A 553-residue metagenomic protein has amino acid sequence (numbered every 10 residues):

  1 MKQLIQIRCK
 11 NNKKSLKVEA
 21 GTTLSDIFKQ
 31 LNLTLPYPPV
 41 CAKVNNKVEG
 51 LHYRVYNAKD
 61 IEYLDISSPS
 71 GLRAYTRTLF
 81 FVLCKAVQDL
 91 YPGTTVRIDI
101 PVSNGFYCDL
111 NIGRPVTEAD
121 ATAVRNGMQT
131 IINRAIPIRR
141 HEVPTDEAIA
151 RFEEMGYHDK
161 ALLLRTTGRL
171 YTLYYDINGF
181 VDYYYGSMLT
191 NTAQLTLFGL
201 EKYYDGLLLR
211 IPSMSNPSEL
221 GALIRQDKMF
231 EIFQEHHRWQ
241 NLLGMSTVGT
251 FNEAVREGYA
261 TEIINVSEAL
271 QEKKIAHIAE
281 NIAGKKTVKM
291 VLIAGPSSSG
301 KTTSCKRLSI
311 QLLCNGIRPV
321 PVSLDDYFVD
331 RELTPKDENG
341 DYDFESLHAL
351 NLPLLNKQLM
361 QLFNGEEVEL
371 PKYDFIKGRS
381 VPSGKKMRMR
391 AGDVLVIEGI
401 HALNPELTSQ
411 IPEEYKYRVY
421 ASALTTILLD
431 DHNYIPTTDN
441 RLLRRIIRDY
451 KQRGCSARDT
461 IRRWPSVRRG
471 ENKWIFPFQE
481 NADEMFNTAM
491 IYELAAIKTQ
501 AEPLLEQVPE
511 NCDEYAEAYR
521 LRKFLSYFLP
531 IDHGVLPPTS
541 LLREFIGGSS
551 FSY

Functional and structural regions predicted by a protein language model:
Y53-L72, T95-K273, I278, I282-K285: Auxiliary tRNA-acceptor-end handling modules of aminoacyl-tRNA synthetases
K286, S409-Y553: Conserved NTP phosphate-binding and transfer environment spanning the P-loop NTPase/kinase superfamily
V291-I293: Hydrophobic anchor at the beta1->P-loop junction of P-loop NTPases
K301: Conserved lysine of the Walker
S304, L308: Hydrophobic positions on the alpha1 helix immediately C-terminal to the Walker A/P-loop
C314-E332: Short beta-strand-centered segment that lines the nucleotide-binding/catalytic pocket of NTP-utilizing
V320, L333-I376: Conserved nucleotide-sensing/catalytic segment adjacent to the nucleotide-binding pocket in NTP-handling enzymes
N356-E414, W464-F478: Glycine-rich phosphate-binding loop used to anchor ATP phosphates in small-molecule kinases, encompassing both
